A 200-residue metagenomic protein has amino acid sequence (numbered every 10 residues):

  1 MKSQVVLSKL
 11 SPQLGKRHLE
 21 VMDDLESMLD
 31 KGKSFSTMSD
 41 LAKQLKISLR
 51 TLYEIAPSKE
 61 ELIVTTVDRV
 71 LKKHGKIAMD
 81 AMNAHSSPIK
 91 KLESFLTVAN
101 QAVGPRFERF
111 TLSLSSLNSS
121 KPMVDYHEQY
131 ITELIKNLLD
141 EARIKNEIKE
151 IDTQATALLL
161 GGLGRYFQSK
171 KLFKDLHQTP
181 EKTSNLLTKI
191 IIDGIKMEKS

Functional and structural regions predicted by a protein language model:
M1-S8, E133-I144, S169, K174-S200: C-terminal peripheral helix-coil segments that are non-catalytic and often amphipathic
K2, K16, E20, D24 (+2 more regions): Helix-turn-helix
M28, K73, A102-F110, L138 (+4 more regions): A short secondary-structure junction motif
T65, A78-P105, T156-L160: Hydrophobic alpha-helical connector segments
V67-G75: Short, basic, alpha-helical segments at the C-terminal edge of helix-turn-helix-like DNA-binding modules
K72, S119-I144, Q154-L158, Y166-S169: Amphipathic alpha-helical packing segments from all-alpha helical-bundle domains
I89-K90, Y126-H127, R143-G161, Q178-K182 (+1 more regions): All-alpha amphipathic helical-bundle segments outside canonical DNA-binding/catalytic cores that form hydrophobic
T111-S120: Short linear capping/connector segments at secondary-structure termini
